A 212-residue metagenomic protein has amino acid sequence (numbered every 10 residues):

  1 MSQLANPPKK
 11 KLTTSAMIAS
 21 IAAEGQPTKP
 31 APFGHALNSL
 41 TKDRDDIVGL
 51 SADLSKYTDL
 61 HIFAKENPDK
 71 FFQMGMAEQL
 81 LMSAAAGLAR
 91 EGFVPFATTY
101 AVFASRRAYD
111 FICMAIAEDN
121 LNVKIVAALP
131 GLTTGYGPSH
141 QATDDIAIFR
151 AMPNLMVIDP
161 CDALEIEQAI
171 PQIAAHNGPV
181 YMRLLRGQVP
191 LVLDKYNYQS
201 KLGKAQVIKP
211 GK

Functional and structural regions predicted by a protein language model:
S2-L193, N197-K204, P210: Thiamine diphosphate
